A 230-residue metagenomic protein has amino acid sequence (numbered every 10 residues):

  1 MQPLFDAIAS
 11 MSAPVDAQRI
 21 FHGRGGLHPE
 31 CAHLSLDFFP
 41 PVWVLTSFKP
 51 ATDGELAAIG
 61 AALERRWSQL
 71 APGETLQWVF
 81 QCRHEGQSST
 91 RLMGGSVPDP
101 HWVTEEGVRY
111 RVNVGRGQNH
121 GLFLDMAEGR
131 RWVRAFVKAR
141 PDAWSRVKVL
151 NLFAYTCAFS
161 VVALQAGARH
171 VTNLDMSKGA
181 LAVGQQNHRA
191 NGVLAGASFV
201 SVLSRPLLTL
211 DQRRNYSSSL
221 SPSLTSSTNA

Functional and structural regions predicted by a protein language model:
M1-V42, F48-K49: Non-catalytic accessory regions of SAM-dependent methyltransferases
P29-E30, S35-D37, L56-A127, R131: Non-catalytic substrate-recognition/targeting regions of SAM-dependent transferases
W132-W144: Glycine-rich helix-loop-beta junction characteristic of Rossmann-like nucleotide cofactor-binding loops
A143-Y155: Conserved class I S-adenosyl-L-methionine
T156-A168: Conserved SAM-binding loop of SAM-dependent methyltransferases across substrates and taxa, primarily the Class I
H170-D175: Conserved SAM-binding motif I beta-strand of class I
G179-L220: S-adenosyl-L-methionine
L220-A230: A short SAM/SAH-binding and catalytic strip from SAM-dependent methyltransferases
